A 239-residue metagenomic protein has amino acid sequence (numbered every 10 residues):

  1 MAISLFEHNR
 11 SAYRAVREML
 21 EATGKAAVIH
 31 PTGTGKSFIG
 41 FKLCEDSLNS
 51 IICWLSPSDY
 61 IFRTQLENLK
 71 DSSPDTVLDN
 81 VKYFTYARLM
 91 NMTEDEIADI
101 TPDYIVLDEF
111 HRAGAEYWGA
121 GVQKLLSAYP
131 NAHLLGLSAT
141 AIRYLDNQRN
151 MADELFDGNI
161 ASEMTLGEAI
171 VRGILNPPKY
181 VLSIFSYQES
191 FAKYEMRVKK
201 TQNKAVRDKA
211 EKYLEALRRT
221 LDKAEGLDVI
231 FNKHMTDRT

Functional and structural regions predicted by a protein language model:
M1-A27: Conserved pre-motif I regulatory segment
V16, I39-S47, G121: Hydrophobic residues on the short alpha-helix immediately C-terminal to a glycine-rich phosphate/catalytic loop
A22-L43: Walker A/P-loop
I51-S58, R238-T239: Conserved RecA-like ASCE P-loop NTPase motor core of nucleic-acid helicases/translocases
S58, T85-R88, L137-A141: A short beta-strand-to-loop transition that corresponds to the Sensor-1 phosphate-sensing loop of AAA+ P-loop ATPases
F62-T101: Inter-Walker segment of RecA-like/P-loop motor cores
I97-R143: SF2 helicase catalytic motif II
D146-R238: Interdomain helical connector at the RecA1-RecA2 junction of SF1/SF2 helicase-like NTPases
